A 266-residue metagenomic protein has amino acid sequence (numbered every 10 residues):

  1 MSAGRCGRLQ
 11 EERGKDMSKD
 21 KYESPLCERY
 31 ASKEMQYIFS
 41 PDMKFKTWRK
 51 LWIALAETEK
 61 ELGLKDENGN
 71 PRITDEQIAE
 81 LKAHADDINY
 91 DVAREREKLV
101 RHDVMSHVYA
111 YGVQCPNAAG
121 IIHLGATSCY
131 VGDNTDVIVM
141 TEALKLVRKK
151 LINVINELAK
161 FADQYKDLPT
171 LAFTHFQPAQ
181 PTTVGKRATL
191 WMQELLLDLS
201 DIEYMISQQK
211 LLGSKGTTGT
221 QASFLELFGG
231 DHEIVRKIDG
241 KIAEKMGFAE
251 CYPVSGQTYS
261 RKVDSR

Functional and structural regions predicted by a protein language model:
R5-D16: Short, Lys/Arg-enriched N-terminal segments with co-localized hydrophobic residues within the first ~10-30 amino acids
S18-K245: A helix-coil-helix interface module used to build multimeric assemblies and to scaffold catalytic/cofactor sites
A83, G256-S260: Short linear loop/turn motifs
G240-Q257: A short, charged helix-loop
K262-R266: A conserved active-site cap/scaffold subdomain adjacent to cofactor or substrate pockets
